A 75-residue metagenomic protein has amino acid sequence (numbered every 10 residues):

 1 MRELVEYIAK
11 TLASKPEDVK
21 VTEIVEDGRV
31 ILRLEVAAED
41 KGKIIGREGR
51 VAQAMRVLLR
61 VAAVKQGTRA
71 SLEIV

Functional and structural regions predicted by a protein language model:
M1-K43, R47, A54-V75: RNA-contacting regions in translation and RNA-metabolism proteins, encompassing KH/S1 modules where present
